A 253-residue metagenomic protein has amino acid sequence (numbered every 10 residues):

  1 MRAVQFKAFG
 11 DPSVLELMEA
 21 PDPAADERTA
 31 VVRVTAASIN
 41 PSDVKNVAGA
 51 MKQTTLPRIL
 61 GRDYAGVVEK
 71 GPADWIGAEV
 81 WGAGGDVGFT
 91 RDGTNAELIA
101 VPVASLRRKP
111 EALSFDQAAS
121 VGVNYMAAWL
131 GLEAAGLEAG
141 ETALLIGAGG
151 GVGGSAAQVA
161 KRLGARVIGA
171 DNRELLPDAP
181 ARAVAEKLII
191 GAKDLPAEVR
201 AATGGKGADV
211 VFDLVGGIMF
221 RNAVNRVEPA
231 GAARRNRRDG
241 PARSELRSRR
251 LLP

Functional and structural regions predicted by a protein language model:
P21-S38, A48-V87: Glycine-rich beta-strand-centered segment in the early N-terminal region that forms part of a ligand/cofactor-binding
E79, T142, R166, G231-A232: Short glycine-centered segments of the SAM/dcSAM-binding site in methyltransferase folds
W81, V211-F212: N-terminal Rossmann-like NAD(P) cofactor-binding module of classical short-chain dehydrogenase/reductase
G82-G147: NAD(P)H dinucleotide-binding glycine-rich loop of Rossmann-like/cofactor-binding domains, especially the beta1-alpha1
A119-K193: Mid-domain Rossmann-like dinucleotide-binding core that forms the NAD(H)/NADP(H) cofactor-binding site
D171, I218-P253: Glycine-rich phosphate-binding loop and adjacent beta-alpha segment of Rossmann(oid) nucleotide-cofactor-binding
D194-G205: Short amphipathic alpha-helix with an adjacent loop that forms part of the alpha/beta core around
